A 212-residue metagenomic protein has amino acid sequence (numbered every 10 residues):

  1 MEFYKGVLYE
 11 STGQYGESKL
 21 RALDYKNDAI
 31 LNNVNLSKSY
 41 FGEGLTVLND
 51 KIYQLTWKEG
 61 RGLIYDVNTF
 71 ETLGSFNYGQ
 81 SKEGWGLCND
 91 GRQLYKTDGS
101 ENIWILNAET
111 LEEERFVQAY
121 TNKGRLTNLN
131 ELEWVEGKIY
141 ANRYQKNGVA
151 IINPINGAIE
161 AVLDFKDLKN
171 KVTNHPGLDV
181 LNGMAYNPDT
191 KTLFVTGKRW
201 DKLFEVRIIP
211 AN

Functional and structural regions predicted by a protein language model:
M1-K5, K38-L48, G79-G91, K123-V135 (+1 more regions): Beta-rich, blade/repeat-based domains predominating in secreted/periplasmic proteins but also intracellular
Y9-V34, F204: Beta-propeller domains
E10-Q14, I52-E59, K96-S100, A141-Q145 (+1 more regions): Conserved beta-strand positions in repeat-built beta-propeller and related beta-rich domains
L23-D28, D66-F70, N107-L111, N153-G157 (+1 more regions): Short loop/turn segments that connect beta-strands within beta-propeller blades
N27-I64, F70-S81: Blade-loop segments of beta-propeller domains
A29-L36, E71-N77, E113-G124, A161-L163 (+1 more regions): A short beta-strand motif characteristic of beta-propeller blades
G62-N122: Hydrophobic, well-structured mid-protein blocks that either form specific transmembrane helices
G124-A158: Loop/turn-rich, solvent-exposed surfaces of beta-rich toroidal or solenoidal domains
